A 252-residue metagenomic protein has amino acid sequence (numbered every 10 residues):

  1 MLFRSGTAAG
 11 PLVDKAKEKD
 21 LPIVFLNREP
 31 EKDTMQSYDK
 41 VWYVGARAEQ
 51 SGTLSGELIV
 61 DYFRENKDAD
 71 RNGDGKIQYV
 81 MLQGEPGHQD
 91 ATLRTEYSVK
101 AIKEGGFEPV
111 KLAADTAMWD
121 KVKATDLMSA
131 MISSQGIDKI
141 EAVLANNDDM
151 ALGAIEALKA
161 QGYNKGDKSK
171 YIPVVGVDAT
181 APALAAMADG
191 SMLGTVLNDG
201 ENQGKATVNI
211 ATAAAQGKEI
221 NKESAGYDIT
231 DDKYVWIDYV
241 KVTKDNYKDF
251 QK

Functional and structural regions predicted by a protein language model:
S5-A8, E29-D33, E49-Q50, E85-Q89 (+4 more regions): Solvent-exposed loop/turn segments at secondary-structure junctions within structured extracellular/periplasmic domains
L12-Q50, R71-G75, T180-A188, M192-L193: Flexible loop/hinge segments that line or gate small-molecule binding clefts
V24-T34, L144-M192: Venus flytrap/periplasmic-binding-protein-like
Y43-K76, A124-T125, A179-A183, D199-K218: Hydrophobic alpha-helical segments within soluble ligand-binding/sensing domains
S51-S55, Q89-E108, K123, L127 (+1 more regions): Short, solvent-exposed amphipathic alpha-helices that sit in or adjacent to ligand/effector-binding or catalytic
G75-Q78, L82-P86, G200, G204-K252: Hinge/cleft segment of the Venus flytrap/periplasmic-binding protein
Q78-M81, I102-K121: Short beta-strand elements in bilobed, periplasmic/extracellular small-molecule ligand-binding domains
